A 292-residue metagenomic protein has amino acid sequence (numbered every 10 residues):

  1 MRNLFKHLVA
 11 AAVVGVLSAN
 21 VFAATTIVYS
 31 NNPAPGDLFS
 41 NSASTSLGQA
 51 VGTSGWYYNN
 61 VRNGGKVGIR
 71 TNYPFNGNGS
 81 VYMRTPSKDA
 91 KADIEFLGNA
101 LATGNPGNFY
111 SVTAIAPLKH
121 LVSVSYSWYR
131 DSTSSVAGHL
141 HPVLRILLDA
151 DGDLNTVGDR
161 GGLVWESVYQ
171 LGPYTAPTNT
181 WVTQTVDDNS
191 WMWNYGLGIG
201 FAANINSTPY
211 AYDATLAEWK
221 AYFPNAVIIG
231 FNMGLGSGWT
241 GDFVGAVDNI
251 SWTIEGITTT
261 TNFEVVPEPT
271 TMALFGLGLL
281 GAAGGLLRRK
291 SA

Functional and structural regions predicted by a protein language model:
M1-F22, M272-A292: C-terminal cell-surface anchoring/sorting signal
T25-T26, A34-G79: Extracellular glycan-recognition surfaces and repeat-rich motifs
G64-T103: Short carbohydrate-recognition loop motifs
T85, W128-R130, L148-A150, L235-S237 (+1 more regions): Short beta-strand segments enriched in hydrophobic/aromatic residues within well-folded beta-rich domains
A114, Y129-Y210: Extracellular ligand-binding interfaces
A116-S125: Extended extracellular/luminal ectodomain segments enriched in beta-structured repeat modules
T180-V265: Terminal, low-complexity interaction segments
